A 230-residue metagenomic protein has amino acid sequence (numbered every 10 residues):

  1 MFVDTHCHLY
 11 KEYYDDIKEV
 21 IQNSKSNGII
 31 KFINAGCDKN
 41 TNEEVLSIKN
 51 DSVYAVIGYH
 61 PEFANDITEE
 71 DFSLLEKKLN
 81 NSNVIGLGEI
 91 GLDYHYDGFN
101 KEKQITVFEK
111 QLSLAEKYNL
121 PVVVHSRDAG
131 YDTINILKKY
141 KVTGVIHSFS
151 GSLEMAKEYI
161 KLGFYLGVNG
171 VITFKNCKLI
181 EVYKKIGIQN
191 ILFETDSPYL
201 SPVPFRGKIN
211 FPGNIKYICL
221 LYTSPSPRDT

Functional and structural regions predicted by a protein language model:
F2, C7-V20, I33-K39, D66-E69 (+5 more regions): Divalent metal-binding pocket/active-site signature
L9, G58-F63, S150, G170-K175 (+1 more regions): Short, acidic/turn-prone active-site loops that include or flank metal/cofactor- and phosphate-binding residues
N23, N27-G28: Catalytic domains of carbohydrate-active enzymes, especially glycoside hydrolases
I29-S73: A metal-dependent hydrolase metal-coordination microenvironment
V53-G58, T143-S148, Y165-G170: Short hydrophobic/aromatic-enriched beta-strand-loop microsegments
I57, I85-I90, I191-S197: Non-cysteine beta-strand/loop elements that form the S-adenosyl-L-methionine
Q189-K208: Short acidic/histidine-rich active-site segments
P225-T230: Single conserved hydrophobic/aromatic residue that forms the stacking wall/gate of nucleotide- or nucleobase-binding
